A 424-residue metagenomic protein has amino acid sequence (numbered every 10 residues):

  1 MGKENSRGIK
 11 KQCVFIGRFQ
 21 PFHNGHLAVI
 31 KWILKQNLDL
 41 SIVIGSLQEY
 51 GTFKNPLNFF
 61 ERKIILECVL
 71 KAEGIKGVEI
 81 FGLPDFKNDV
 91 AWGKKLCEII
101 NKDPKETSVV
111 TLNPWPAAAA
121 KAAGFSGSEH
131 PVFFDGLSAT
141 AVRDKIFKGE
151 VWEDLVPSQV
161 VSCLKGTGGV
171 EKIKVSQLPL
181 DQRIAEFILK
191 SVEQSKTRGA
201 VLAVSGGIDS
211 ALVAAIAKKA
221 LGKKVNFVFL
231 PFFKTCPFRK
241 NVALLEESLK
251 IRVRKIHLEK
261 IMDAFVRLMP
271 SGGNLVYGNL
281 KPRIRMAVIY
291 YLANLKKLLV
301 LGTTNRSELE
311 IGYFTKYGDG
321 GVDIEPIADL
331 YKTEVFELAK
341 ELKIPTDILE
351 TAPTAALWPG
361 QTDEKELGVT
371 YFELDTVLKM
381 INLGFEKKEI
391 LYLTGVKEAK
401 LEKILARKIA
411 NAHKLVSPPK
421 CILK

Functional and structural regions predicted by a protein language model:
G2-I173: Nucleotidyltransferase catalytic core that binds NTPs
I9-C13, K94-V109, A215-F229, P270 (+1 more regions): Long, low-complexity, intrinsically disordered polar/charged segments
P21-N24, G207-I208, I284: Residue-level detector of alpha-helix initiation sites
A28, A211-L212: Phosphate-binding Walker
E79-N88, N113, F229-F233, K255-I261: A short, structured active-site edge motif that brings together acidic residues
S138-T140, S205, S210: Short linear Ser/Thr-Pro motifs
K172-A203, L212-N226, F233-K424: ATP/NTP-dependent adenylation/nucleotidyl-transfer catalytic domains that generate, transfer, or process NMP-activated
